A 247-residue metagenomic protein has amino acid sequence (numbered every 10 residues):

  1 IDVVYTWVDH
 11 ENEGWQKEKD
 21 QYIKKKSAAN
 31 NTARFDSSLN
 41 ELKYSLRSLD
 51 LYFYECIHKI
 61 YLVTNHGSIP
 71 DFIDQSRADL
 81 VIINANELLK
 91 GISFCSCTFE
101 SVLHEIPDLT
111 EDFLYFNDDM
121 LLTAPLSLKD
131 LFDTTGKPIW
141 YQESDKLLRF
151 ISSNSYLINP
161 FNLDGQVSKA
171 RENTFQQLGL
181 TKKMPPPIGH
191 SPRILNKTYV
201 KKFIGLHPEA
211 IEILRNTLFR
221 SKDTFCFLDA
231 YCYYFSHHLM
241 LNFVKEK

Functional and structural regions predicted by a protein language model:
H10-F35, Y141: A solvent-exposed, charged loop/short amphipathic helix patch at secondary-structure junctions
E11-W15, S68-I73, L121-P125, D130-D133 (+3 more regions): Short catalytic/ligand-binding loop motif for oxyanion handling, primarily in non-cytosolic enzymes, centered on
N30-A33, S37, S68-E111: Active-site-proximal specificity loops/subdomain of glycosyltransferases
S48-C56: Short, acidic, metal-binding catalytic loop of nucleotide-sugar glycosyltransferases
I57-G67: Short beta-strand/loop segment that forms part of the nucleotide-sugar
S68, L103-L148: GT-A fold catalytic core of metal-dependent nucleotide-sugar glycosyltransferases, centered on the diacidic
P138-K222: Long, charge-rich alpha-helical interaction segments
E209-K247: Long, compositionally biased intrinsically disordered regions
